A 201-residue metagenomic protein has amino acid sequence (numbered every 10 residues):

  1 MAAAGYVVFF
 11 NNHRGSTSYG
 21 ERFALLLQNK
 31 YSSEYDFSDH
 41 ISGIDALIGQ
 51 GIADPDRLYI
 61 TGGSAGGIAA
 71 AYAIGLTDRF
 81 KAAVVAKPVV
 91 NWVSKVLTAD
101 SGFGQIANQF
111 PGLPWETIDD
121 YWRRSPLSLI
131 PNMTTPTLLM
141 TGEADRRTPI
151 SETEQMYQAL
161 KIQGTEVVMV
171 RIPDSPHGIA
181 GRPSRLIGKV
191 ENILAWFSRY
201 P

Functional and structural regions predicted by a protein language model:
A2-A4, F10-P201: Active-site-proximal cap/loop segments of hydrolase catalytic domains
